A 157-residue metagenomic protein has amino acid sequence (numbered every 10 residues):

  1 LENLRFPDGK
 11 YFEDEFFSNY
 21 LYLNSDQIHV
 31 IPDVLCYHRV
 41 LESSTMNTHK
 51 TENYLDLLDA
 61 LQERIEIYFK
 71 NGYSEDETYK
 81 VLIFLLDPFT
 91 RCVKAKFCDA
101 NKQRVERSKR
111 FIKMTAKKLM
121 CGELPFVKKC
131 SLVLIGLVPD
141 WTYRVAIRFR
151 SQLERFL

Functional and structural regions predicted by a protein language model:
L1-E52: Conserved nucleotide-sugar donor-binding catalytic segment
D14, I83, I147-R150: Amphipathic, positively biased hydrophobic alpha-helical segments used for protein targeting and membrane insertion
Y22-S25, V30-I31, T45-N47, Y54 (+5 more regions): Gram-positive cell-envelope targeting signals
Q27-I28, S74, P125: A general structural signal for well-ordered secondary-structure junctions
D33-L41, N47-E75, P88-L119: Catalytic core of nucleotide-sugar-dependent glycosyltransferases
S74-I83: All-alpha amphipathic helical-bundle segments outside canonical DNA-binding/catalytic cores that form hydrophobic
C98-L157: Membrane-interface aromatic/basic loop that binds lipid-linked glycans or pyrophosphate carriers, typified by
